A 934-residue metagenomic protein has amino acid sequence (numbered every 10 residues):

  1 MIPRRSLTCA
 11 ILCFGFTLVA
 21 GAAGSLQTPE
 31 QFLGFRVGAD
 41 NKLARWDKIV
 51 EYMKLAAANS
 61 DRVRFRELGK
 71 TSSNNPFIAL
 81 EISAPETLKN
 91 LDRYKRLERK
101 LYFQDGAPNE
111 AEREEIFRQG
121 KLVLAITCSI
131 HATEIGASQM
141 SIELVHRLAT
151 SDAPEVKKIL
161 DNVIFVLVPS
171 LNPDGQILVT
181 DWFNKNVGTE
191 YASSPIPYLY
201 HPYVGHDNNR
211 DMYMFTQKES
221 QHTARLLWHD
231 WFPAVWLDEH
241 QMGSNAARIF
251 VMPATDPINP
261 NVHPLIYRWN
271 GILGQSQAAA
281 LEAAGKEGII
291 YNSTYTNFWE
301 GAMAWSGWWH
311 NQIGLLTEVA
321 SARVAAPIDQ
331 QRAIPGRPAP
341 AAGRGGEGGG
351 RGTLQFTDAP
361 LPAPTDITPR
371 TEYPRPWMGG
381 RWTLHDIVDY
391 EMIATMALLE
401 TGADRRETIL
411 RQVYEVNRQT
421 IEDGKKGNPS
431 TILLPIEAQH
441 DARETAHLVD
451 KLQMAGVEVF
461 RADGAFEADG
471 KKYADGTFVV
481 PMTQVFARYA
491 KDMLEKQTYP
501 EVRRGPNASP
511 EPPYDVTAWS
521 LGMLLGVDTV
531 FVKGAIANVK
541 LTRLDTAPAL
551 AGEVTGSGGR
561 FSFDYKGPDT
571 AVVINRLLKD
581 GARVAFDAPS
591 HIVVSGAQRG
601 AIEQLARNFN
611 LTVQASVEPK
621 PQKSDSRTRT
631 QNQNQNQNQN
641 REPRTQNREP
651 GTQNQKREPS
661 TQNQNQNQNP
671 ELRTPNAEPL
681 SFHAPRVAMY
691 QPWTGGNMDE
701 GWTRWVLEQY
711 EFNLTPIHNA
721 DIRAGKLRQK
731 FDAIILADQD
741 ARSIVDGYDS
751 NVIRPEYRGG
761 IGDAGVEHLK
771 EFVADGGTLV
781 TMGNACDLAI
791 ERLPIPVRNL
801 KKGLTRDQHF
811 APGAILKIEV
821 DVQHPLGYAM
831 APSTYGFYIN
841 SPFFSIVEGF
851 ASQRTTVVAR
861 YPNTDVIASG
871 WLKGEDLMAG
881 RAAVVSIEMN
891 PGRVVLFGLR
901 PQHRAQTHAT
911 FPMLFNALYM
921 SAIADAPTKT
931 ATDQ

Functional and structural regions predicted by a protein language model:
M1-I11: Bacterial N-terminal signal peptides that target proteins for export
C9-A20: Bacterial N-terminal signal peptides
A23-I164, V204, R210-D211, T216-K218 (+7 more regions): Intrinsic-disorder/low-complexity accessory segments
P173-L178: Secretory-pathway/luminal and periplasmic proteins that interact with or process carbohydrate-rich
V179-Y191, G336-A339, G343: Aromatic- and acidic-residue-enriched segments that line the glycan-binding/catalytic groove of carbohydrate-active
L227-M242: Proline-aspartate-enriched helix->loop->beta-strand connector
T630-T674: Long, intrinsically disordered low-complexity tandem-repeat segments
